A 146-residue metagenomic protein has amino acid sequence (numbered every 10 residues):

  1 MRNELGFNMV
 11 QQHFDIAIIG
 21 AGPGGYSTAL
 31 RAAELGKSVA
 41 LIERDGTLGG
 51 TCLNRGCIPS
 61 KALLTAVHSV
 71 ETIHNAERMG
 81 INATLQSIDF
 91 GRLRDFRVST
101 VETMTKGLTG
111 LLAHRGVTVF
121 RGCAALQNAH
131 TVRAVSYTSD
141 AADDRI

Functional and structural regions predicted by a protein language model:
R2-F14, R31-K37, E43-S136: Glycine-rich flavin
I19, I42: The conserved SAM/SAH-binding core of class I Rossmann-like methyltransferase domains, concentrating on the hydrophobic
A21-P23: Glycine-rich Rossmann-fold phosphate-binding loop(s) that bind the pyrophosphate of adenine dinucleotide cofactors
Y26: Residues forming the Rossmann-fold NAD(P)(H) cofactor-binding site
Y137-I146: Single conserved hydrophobic/aromatic residue that forms the stacking wall/gate of nucleotide- or nucleobase-binding
